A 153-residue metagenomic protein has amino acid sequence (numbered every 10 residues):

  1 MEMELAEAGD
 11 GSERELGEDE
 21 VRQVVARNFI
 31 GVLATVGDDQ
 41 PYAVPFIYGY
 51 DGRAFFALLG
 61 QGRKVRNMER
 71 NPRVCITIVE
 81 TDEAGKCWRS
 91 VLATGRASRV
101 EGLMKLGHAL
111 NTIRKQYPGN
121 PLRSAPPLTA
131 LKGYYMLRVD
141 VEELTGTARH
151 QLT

Functional and structural regions predicted by a protein language model:
E2-S12, G85-T153: Charged, gly/pro-rich active-site loop segments
E4-V32: Short, basic/aromatic recognition patches
G17, L59-G62, V74-T81, K115-A125: Short acidic (Asp/Glu) patches
V21, K64-N67, L106-A109: Amphipathic alpha-helical interface surfaces
N28-G60, I76-T77: Short beta-strand segments
F56-L58, K64-E69: Covalent nucleotidyltransferase core used to form phosphodiester bonds in nucleic acids
G60, R70-V79, R89-S98: Active-site-adjacent structural patch at catalytic or cofactor/ligand-binding sites
R63-R66, E83, T153: Short, surface-exposed beta-strand-loop junctions and turns on beta-sheet-rich folds
